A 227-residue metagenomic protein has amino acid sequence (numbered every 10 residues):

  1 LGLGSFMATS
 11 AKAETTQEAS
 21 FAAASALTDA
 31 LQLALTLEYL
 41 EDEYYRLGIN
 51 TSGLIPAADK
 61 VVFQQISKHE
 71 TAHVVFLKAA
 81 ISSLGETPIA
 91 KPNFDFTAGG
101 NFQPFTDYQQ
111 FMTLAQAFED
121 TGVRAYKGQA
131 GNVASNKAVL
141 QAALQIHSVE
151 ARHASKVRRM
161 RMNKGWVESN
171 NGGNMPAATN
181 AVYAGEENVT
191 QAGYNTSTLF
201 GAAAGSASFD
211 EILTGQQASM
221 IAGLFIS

Functional and structural regions predicted by a protein language model:
G2-S227: All-alpha RGS (Regulator of G-protein Signaling) helical domain and cognate RGS-like helical scaffolds
